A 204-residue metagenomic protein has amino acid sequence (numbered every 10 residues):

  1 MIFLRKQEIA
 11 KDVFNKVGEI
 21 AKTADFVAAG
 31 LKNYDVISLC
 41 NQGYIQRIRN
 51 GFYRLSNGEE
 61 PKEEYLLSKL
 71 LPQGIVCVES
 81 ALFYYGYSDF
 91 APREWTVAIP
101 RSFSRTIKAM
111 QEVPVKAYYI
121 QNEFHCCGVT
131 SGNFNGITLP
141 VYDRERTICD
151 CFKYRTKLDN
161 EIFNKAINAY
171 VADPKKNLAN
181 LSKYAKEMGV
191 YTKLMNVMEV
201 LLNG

Functional and structural regions predicted by a protein language model:
I2, F14, V27-A28, L70: Residues that cap or flank secondary-structure elements
I2-A21: Short amphipathic alpha-helical interface segments
R5, A21-D25, C40, F52-G204: Nucleic-acid-binding surface
A28-N41: Short amphipathic alpha-helical interaction segments
G43-N50: A short, conserved structural fragment
